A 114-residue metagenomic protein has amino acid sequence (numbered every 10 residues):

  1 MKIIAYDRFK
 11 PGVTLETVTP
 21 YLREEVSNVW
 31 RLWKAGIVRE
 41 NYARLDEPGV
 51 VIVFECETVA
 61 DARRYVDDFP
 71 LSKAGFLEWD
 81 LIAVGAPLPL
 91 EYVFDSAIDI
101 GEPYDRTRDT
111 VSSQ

Functional and structural regions predicted by a protein language model:
M1-Q114: Conserved, structured core segments of small domains
